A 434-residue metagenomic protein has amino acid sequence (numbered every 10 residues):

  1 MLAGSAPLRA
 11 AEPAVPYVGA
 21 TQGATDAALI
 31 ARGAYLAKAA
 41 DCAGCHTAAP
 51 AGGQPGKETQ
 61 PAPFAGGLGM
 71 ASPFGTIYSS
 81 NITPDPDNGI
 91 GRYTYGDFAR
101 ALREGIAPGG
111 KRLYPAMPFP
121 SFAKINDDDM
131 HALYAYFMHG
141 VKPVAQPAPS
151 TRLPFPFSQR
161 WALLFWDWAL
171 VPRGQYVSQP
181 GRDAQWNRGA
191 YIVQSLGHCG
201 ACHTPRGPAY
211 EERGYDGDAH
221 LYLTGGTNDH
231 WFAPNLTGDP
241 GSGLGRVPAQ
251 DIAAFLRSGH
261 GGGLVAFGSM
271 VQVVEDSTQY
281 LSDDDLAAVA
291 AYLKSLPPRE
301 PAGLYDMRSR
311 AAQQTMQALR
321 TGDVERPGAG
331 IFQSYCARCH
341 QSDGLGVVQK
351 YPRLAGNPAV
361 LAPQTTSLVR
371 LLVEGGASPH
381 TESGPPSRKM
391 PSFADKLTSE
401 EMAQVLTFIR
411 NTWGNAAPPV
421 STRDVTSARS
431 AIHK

Functional and structural regions predicted by a protein language model:
L2-V15: Signal peptide processing junction and immediate N-terminal pro/mature segment of secreted/exported proteins
E12-Q22, A27-A28, T47-I77, P108-A190 (+4 more regions): Flexible coil segments in periplasmic/lumen-exposed cytochrome c-class electron-transfer proteins
Y35-T47, S80, G96-R103, P115-P118 (+10 more regions): C-type cytochrome heme c attachment motif
D41-A43, A51, G89, V141 (+1 more regions): Primarily extracytoplasmic ectodomains and periplasmic/lumenal surface modules that are beta-strand-rich
D41-A43, E58, G69-K124, D128 (+3 more regions): The feature marks the first
G105, G109, A209, G259 (+6 more regions): A short secondary-structure junction motif
A362-T366, S378-G384: C-terminal lobe and pocket-closing loops of periplasmic/extracytoplasmic Venus-flytrap solute-binding proteins
